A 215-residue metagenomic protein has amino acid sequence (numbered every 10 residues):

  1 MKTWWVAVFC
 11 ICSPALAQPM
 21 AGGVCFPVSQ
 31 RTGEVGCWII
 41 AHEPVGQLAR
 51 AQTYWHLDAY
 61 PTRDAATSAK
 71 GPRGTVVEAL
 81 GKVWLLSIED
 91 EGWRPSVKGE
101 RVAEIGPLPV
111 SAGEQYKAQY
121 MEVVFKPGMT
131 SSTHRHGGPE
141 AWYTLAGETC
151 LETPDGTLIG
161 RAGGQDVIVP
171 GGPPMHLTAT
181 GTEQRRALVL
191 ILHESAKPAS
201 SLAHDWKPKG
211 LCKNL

Functional and structural regions predicted by a protein language model:
K2-V8: Sec-dependent signal peptide recognition, specifically the positively charged N-region followed immediately by
V8-A17: Hydrophobic h-region of N-terminal signal peptides that target proteins for export in Gram-negative bacteria
G22-V24, Q30-R31, H42, G137-G156: Glycine- and acidic-residue-biased ligand/ion/polar-headgroup-sensing regions
G23-V97: N-terminal accessory interaction module
V28-T32, T53-T67, G113-Q115, F125 (+1 more regions): Short acidic-glycine-tyrosine-enriched beta hairpin
W38-A41, A118-H136, T157-A162, D166-P174 (+1 more regions): Conserved short histidine dyad/triad with adjacent acidic residue
G71-P72, E78-V83, C150, G171-P198: Ligand-binding loop in jelly-roll beta-barrel domains
A79-W84, I88-M129, A187: Flexible, surface-exposed loop/linker segments and immediately adjacent secondary-structure boundaries
